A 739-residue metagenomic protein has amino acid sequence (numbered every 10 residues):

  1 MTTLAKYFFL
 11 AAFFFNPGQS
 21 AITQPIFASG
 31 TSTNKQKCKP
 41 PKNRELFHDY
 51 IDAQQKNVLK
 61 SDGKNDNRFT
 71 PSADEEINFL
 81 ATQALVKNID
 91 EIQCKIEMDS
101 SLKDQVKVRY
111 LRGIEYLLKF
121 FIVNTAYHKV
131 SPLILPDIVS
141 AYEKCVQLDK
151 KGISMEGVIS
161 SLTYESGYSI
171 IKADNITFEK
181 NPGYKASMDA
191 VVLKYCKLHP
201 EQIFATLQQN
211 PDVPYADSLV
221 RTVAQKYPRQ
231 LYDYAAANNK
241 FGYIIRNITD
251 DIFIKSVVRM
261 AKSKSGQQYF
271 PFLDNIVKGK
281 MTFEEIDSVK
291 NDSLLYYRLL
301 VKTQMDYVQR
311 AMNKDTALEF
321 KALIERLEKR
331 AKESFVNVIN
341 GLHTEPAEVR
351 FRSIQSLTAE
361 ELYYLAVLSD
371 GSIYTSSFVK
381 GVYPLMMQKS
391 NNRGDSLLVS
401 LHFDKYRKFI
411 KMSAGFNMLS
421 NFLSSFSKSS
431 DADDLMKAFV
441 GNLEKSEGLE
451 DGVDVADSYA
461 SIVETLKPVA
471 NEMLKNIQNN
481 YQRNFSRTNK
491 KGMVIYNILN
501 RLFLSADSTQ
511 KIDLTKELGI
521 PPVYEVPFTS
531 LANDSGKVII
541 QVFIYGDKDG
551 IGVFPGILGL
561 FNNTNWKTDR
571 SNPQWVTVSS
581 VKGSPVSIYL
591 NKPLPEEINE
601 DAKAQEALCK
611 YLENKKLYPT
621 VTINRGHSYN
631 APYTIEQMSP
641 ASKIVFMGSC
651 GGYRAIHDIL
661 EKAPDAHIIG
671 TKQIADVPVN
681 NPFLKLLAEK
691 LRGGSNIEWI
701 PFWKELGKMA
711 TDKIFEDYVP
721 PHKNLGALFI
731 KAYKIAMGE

Functional and structural regions predicted by a protein language model:
T2-L4, S20-S425: N-terminus-biased targeting/localization segments
Y7-P17: Bacterial N-terminal signal peptides
Q19, G559-S571, A663-I669, G693-I697: Structural alpha-beta junctions
D395-V576: Non-catalytic propeptide/linker segments at domain boundaries
N572-P595: Short, intrinsically disordered low-complexity segments
N599-N614: A Trp-anchored, charged/polar loop motif used as the substrate-binding/catalytic surface of acyl/ester-handling
L612-I697: Catalytic cores of nucleophile-dependent amide-cleaving enzymes
W699-E739: Caspase-like cysteine protease fold
